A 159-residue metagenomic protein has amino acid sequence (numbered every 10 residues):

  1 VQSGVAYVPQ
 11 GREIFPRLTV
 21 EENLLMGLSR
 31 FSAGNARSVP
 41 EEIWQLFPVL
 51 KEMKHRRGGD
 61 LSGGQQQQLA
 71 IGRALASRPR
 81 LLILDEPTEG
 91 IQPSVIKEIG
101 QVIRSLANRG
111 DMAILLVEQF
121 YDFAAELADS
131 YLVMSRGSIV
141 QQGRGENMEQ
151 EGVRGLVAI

Functional and structural regions predicted by a protein language model:
V20-S38, L46-K51, Q141-G143: ABC-type ATPase nucleotide-binding domains, specifically the catalytic core motifs of the NBD
R57-L61: Conserved ABC ATPase signature
A74-L75: ABC ATPase C-loop
R78: Conserved catalytic motifs of ABC-family nucleotide-binding domains
L82-E86: Catalytic Walker B motif of ABC-type/P-loop ATPase nucleotide-binding domains
K97-D111: Helical segment within the ABC ATPase nucleotide-binding domain
E118-Q119: H-loop/switch region of ABC-family ATPase nucleotide-binding domains
